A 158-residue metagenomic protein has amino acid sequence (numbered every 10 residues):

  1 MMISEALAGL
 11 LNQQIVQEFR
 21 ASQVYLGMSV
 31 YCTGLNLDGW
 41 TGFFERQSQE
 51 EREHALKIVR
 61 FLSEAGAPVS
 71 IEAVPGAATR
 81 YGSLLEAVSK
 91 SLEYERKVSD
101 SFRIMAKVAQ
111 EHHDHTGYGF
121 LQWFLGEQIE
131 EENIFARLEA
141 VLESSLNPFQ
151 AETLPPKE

Functional and structural regions predicted by a protein language model:
M1-E158: Iron-associated oxidoreductase/ferritin-like identity signal
